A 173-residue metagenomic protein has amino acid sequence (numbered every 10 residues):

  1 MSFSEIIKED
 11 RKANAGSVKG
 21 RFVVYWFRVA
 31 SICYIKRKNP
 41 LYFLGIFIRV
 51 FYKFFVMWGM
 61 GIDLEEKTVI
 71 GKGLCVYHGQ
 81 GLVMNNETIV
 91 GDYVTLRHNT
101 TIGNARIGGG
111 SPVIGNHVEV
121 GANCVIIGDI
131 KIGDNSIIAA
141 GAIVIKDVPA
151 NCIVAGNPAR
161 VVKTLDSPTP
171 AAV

Functional and structural regions predicted by a protein language model:
M1-M60, T169-V173: Terminal amphipathic alpha-helical/low-complexity segments used for targeting or macromolecular assembly
W58-A155, A159-V162: Structural signal for interior beta-strand "rungs" in well-ordered beta-sheet cores of soluble enzyme domains
N157-V173: Short, basic/aromatic-enriched C-terminal tail that caps enzymatic domains
